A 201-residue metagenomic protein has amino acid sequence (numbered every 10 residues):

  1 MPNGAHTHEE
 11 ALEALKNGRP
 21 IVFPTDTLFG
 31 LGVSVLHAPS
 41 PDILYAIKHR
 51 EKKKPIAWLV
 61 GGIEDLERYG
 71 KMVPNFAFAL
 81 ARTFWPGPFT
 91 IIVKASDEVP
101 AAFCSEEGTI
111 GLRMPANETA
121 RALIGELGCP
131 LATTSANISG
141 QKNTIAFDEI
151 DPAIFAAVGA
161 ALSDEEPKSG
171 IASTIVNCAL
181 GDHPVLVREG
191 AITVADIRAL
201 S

Functional and structural regions predicted by a protein language model:
M1-S201: Active-site-adjacent structural elements in enzyme catalytic cores
